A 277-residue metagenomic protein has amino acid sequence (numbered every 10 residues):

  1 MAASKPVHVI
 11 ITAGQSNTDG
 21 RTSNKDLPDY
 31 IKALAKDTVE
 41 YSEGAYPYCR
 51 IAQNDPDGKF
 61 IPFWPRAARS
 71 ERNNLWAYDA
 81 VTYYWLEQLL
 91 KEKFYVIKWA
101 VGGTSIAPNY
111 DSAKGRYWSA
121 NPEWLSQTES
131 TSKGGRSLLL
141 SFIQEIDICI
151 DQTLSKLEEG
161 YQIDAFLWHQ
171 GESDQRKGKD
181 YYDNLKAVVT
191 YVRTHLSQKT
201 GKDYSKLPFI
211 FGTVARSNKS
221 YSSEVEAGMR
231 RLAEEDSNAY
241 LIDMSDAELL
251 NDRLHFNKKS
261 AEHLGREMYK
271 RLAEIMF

Functional and structural regions predicted by a protein language model:
M1-F277: Cell-envelope and extracellular/periplasmic
